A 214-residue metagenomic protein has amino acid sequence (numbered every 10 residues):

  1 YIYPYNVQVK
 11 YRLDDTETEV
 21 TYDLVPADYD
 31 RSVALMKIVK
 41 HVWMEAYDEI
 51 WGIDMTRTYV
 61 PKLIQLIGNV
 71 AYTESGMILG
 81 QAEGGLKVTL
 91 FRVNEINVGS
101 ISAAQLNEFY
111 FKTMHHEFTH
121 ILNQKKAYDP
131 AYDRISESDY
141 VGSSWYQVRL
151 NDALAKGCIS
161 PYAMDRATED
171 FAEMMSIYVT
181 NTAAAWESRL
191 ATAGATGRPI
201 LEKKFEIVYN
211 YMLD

Functional and structural regions predicted by a protein language model:
V7-A27: Acidic/histidine-rich, surface-exposed loop or edge segments in extracytoplasmic proteins
T21-Y29, E95-F109, G157-D165, G194: Second-shell loop/turn segments in exported
V33-V88: Auxiliary, metal-adjacent structural segments of Zn-dependent hydrolase domains
K40, M44-D48, T119-A127, I177-A184 (+1 more regions): Sec-exported extracytoplasmic/periplasmic mature domains
Q65-L66, K87-F91, D170-Y178: Structural recognition of the beta-strand scaffold that forms the well-ordered cores of secreted hydrolase catalytic
L90, A104-D129, A172: Active-site recognition of the HExxH zinc-binding catalytic motif
H116-D152: Short helix-loop boundary/capping segments
D139-L213: Metalloprotease/metallohydrolase-associated module, dominated by Zn2+-dependent proteases
